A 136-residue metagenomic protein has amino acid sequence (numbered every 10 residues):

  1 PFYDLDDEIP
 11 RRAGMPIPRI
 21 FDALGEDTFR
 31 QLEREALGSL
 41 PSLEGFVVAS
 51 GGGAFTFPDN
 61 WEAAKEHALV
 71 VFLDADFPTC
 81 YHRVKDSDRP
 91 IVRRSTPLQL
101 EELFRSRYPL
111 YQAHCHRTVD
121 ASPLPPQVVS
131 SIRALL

Functional and structural regions predicted by a protein language model:
D4-A63, R105, L110: ATP-dependent small-molecule kinase phosphotransfer cores that center on conserved nucleotide phosphate-binding segments
P10-R11, Q99, L124-V129: A short acidic, often aromatic-flanked loop/helix-cap motif at beta-alpha or helix-coil junctions that lines enzyme
I17-R19, W61-K65, K85-R89, I132-A134: Short, glycine/charged-enriched secondary-structure capping and boundary segments
E35, A75-D76, S95, P123-Q127: Short beta->alpha linker loops
L43, L69, H82, S106-L136: NTP-dependent small-molecule kinase module
G51-F55, D76-P78, L124: Short glycine-rich anion-binding loops that position phosphate/pyrophosphate groups of nucleotides and phosphorylated
E66-P109: A glycine- and Lys/Arg-enriched "phosphate-lid" helix/loop adjacent to the NTP-binding pocket of small-molecule kinases
